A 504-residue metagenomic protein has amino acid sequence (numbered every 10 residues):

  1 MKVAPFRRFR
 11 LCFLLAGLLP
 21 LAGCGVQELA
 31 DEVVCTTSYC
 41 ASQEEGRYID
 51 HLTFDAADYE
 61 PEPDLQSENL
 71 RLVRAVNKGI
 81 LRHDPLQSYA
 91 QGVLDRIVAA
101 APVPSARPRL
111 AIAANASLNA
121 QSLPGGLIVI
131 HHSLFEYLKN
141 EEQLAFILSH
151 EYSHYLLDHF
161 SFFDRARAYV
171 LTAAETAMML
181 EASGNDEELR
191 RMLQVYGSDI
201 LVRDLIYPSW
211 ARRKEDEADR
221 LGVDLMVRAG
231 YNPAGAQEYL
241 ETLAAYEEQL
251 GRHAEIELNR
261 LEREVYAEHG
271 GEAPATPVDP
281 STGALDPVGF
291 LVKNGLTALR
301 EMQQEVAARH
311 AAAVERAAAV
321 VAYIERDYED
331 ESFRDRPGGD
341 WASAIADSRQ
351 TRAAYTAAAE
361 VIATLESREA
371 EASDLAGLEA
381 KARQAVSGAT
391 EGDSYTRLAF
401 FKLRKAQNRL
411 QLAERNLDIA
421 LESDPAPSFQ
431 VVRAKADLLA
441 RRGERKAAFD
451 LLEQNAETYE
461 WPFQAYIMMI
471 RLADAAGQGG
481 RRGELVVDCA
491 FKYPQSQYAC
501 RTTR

Functional and structural regions predicted by a protein language model:
K2-F13: Bacterial N-terminal signal peptides that target proteins for export
G17-L18, V33: Residue-level signal for mature regions of secreted extracellular proteins and peptides
P20-G23: C-terminal motif of bacterial Sec signal peptides marking the signal peptidase cleavage site
G25-N185, D204-I206, D219-D437, G443-R471 (+1 more regions): Peri-catalytic and regulatory segments of divalent metal-dependent proteins
M179-R212: Substrate-binding clefts and substrate-entry loops adjacent to catalytic sites of polymer-processing enzymes acting on
